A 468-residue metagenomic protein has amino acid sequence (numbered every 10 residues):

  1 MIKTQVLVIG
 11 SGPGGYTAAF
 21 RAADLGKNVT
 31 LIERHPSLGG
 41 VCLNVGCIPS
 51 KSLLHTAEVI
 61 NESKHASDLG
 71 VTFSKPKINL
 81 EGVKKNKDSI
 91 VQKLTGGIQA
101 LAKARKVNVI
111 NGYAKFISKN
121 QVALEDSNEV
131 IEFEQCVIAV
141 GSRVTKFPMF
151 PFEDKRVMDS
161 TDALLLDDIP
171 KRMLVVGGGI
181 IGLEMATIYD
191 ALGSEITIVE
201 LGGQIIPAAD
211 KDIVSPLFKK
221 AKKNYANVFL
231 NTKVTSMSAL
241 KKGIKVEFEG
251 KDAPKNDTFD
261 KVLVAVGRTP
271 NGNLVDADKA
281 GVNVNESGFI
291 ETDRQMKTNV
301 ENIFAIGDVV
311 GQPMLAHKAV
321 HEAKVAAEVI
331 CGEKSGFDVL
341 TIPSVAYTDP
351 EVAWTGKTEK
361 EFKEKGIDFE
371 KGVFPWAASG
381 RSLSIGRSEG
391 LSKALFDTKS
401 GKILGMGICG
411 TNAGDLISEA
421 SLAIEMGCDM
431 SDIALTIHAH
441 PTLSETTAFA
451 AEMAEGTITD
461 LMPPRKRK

Functional and structural regions predicted by a protein language model:
M1-G12, I169-G179: Beta1/beta-strand and adjacent pyrophosphate-binding region of the FAD-binding site in flavoprotein oxidoreductases
I2-K3, F20-I169, G202-I206, K211-I213 (+5 more regions): Glycine-rich flavin
L7-G14, A18, A23-H35, V41 (+5 more regions): Flexible, glycine-rich terminal cap/loop adjacent to redox cofactors in electron-transfer oxidoreductases
L7-I9, A114, I131-G141, V175-V176 (+2 more regions): Short hydrophobic core segments
G14-R21, V41, V157, G182-M185 (+4 more regions): Short glycine/serine/threonine-rich phosphate/pyrophosphate-binding segments that cradle anionic phosphate groups
C47, V140-V199, N224-V228, D278-A280 (+2 more regions): Glycine-rich dinucleotide-binding loop and its adjacent helix/turn
N108-N111, K115-L124, I131, G193-R294 (+2 more regions): A Rossmann-like FAD-binding core segment of flavoenzymes
E153-P170, N256-C331, A423: FAD-site-proximal beta/loop scaffold in flavoenzymes
